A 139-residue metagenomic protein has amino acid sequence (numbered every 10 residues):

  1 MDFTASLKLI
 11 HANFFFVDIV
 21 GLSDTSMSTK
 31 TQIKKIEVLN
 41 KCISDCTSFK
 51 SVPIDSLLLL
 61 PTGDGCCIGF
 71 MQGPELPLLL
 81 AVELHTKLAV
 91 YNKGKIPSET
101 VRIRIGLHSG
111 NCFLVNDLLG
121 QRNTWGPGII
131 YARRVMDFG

Functional and structural regions predicted by a protein language model:
D2-L79: Catalytic NTP-binding/metal-coordinating core of nucleotidyl cyclase/transferase enzymes
G69-G139: Catalytic beta-strand-to-alpha-helix segment of the class III nucleotidyl cyclase homology domain
